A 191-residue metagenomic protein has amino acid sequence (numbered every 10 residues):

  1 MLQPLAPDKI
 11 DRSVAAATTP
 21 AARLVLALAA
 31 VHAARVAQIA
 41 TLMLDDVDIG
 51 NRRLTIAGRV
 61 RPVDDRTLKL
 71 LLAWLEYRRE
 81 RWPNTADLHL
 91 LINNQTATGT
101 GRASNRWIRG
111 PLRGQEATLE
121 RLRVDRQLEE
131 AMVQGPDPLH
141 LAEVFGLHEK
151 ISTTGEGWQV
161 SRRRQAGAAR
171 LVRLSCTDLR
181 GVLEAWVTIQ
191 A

Functional and structural regions predicted by a protein language model:
M1-S13, I56, I92-T98: Flexible interdomain linker/hinge and immediately adjacent N-terminus of the catalytic tyrosine-recombinase domain
L5-V36, R123-V124: Basic, Lys/Arg- and aromatic-enriched nucleic-acid-binding interface segment
A15-A17, R81-P83, G99, A103 (+3 more regions): Long compositionally biased, domain-poor regions of proteins
A27-N51, P138-H140, F145: Short, charged phosphate-coordinating catalytic segments
H32, N105-H140, L147, S161-R163 (+1 more regions): Short, basic (Lys/Arg/His-rich) helix/loop patches that form interaction surfaces in the mid-to-C-terminal regions
L42, I108-P111, V144, T154-G155: Residues in the recognition helix of alpha-helical DNA-binding motifs
D48-T98: Basic, alpha-helical nucleic-acid-contacting "clamp/cap" segments
H140, K150-I189: DNA/chromatin major-groove-contacting recognition/catalytic segments
